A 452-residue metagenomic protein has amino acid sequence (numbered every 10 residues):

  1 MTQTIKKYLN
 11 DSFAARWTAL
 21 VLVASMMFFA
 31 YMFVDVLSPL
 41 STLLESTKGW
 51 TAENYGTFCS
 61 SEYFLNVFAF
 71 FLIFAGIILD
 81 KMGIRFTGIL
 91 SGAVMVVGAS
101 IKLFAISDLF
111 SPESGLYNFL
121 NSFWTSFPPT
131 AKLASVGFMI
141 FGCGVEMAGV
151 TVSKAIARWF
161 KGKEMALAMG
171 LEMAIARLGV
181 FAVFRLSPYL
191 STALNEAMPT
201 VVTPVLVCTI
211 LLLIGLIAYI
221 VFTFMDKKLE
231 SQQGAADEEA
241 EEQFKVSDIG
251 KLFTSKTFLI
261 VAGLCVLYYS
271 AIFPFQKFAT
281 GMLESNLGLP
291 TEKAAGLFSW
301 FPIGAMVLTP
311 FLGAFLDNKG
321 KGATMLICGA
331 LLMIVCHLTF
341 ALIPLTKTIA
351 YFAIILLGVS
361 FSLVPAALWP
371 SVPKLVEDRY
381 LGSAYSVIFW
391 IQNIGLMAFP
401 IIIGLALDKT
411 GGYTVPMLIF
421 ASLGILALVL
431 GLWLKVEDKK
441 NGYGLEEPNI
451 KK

Functional and structural regions predicted by a protein language model:
L37-S41, S255-T309, W369, F399: Extracytoplasmic gate region of multi-pass secondary transporters
F70-I84, T309-K321: Helix-to-loop junctions at the C-terminal end of transmembrane segments in multipass secondary transporters
A93-S126, L331-L345: C-terminal ends and interior cores of transmembrane alpha-helices in multi-pass membrane transporters/permeases
A131, G137-I175: Cytoplasmic helix-loop-helix junction between adjacent transmembrane helices in 12-TM secondary transporters
E172-K227: Helix-loop-helix hairpin linking two adjacent transmembrane segments in secondary transporters
V221-S247, N441-I450: Flexible cytoplasmic inter-helical loops of multi-pass small-molecule transporters
G322-L368: C-terminal transmembrane helical hairpin of 12-TM major facilitator-type secondary transporters
D378-T410: A late C-terminal transmembrane helix in Major Facilitator Superfamily
